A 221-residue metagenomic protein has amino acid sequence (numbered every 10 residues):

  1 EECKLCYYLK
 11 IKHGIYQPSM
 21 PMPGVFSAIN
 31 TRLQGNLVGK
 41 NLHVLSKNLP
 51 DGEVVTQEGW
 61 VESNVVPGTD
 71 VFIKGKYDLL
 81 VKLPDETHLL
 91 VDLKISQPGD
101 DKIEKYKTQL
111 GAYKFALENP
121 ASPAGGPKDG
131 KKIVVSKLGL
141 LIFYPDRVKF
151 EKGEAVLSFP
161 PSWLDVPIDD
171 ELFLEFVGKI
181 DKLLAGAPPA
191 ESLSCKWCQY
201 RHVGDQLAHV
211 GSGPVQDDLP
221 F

Functional and structural regions predicted by a protein language model:
E1-T87, Q97, L219-F221: Metal-dependent nuclease catalytic cores that hydrolyze phosphodiester bonds in DNA/RNA, characterized by
E2-H13, D85, K132, P167-F221: Accessory terminal regions of nucleic-acid processing enzymes
M20-P23, D100-D101, I133, D205-L207: Catalytic phosphate/metal-binding cores of nucleic-acid and nucleotide-processing enzymes, i.e., regions that mediate
T31-G35, G111, L193: Non-catalytic, well-ordered alpha-helical scaffold segments
K40-L45, L117, A121, I180 (+1 more regions): Hydrophobic, Leu/Ile/Phe/Ala-enriched alpha-helical segments that form helix-helix packing faces
V44-L49, F150-E154, H209-G211: Short aromatic-enriched loop/helix-cap "lid" or pocket-rim segments at secondary-structure transitions that line
L49, E53, A124-G130, A190: Short acidic alpha-helical/loop segments enriched in Asp/Glu that coordinate divalent cations
S63-E175: Mg2+/Mn2+-dependent nuclease catalytic core
